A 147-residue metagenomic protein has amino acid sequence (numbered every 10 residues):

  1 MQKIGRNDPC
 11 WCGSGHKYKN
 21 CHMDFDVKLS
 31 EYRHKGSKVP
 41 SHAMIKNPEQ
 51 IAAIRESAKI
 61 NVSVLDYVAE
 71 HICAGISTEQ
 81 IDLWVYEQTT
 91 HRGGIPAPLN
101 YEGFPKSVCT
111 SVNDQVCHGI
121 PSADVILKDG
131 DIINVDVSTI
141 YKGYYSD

Functional and structural regions predicted by a protein language model:
M1: Conserved N-terminal segment of EGF-like repeats
G5-R6, S14-D147: Active-site neighborhoods and metal-handling regions in enzymes and metal-associated proteins
C10: Short cysteine-rich clusters marking metal-coordination/redox-active sites
